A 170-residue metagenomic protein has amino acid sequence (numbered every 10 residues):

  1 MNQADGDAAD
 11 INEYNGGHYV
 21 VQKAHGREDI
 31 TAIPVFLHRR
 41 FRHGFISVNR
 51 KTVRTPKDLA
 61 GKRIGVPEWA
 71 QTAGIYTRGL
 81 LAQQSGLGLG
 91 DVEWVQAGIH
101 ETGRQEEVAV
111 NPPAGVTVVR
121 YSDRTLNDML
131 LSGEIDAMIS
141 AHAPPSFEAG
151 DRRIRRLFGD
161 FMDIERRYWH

Functional and structural regions predicted by a protein language model:
M1-G90, W94-G103, A109: Short, glycine-/small- and polar/acidic-enriched structural segments that line small-molecule recognition paths
R104-H170: Pocket-lining segment of extracytoplasmic ligand-binding domains
